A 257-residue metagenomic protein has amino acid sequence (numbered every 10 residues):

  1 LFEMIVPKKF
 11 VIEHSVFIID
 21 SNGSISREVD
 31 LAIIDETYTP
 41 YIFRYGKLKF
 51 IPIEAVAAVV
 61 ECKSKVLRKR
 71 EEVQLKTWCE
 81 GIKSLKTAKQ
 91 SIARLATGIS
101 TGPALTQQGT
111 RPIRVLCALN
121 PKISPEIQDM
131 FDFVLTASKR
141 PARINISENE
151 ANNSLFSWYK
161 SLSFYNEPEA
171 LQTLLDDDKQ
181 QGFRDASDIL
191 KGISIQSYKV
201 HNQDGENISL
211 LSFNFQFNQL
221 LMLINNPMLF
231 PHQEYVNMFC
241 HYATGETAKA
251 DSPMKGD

Functional and structural regions predicted by a protein language model:
L1-E28, I33-D257: Intrinsically disordered, low-complexity Ser/Thr/Pro/Gly-rich regulatory segments
